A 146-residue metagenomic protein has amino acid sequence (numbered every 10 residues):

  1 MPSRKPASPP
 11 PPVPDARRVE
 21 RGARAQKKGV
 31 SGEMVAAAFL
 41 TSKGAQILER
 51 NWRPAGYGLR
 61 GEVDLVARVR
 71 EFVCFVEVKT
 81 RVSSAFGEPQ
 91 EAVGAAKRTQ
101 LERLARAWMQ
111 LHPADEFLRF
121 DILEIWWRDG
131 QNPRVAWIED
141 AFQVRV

Functional and structural regions predicted by a protein language model:
M1-A38: Interdomain/boundary linker segments immediately adjacent to catalytic/signaling cores
P2, K79-G130: Catalytic cores of nucleic-acid endonucleases
A25, G29, E33, L59 (+1 more regions): Short, conserved glycine- and acidic-residue-centered signature motifs in active-site or ligand-binding loops
A38-T41, R60, R70-E71: Nucleotide and nucleotide-moiety/phosphate-recognizing core
T41-G58: A short acidic/basic microdomain associated with nuclease active sites
G61-V63, L118, P133: Change "...and in nucleic-acid phosphodiester-cleaving endonucleases..." to "...and in nucleic-acid processing enzymes
V63-S84, L101: Conserved catalytic cores of phosphodiester-cleaving nucleases, focusing on short active-site segments
R128-V146: Short, low-complexity, polybasic intrinsically disordered segments
